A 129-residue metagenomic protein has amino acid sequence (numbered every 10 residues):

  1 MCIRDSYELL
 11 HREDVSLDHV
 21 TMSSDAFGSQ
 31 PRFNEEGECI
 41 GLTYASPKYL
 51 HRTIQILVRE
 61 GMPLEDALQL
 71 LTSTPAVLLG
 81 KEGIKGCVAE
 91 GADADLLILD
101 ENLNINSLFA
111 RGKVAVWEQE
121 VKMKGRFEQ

Functional and structural regions predicted by a protein language model:
M1-I3: Short, small-residue-biased leader/transition segments that mark boundaries at the very start of proteins
S6-L9: Catalytic cores of alpha/beta
H11-A92, L96: His/Asp/Glu-enriched, well-ordered alpha-helical/loop segment that forms or immediately abuts the divalent-metal
V77, E82, C87-Q129: C-terminal cap of metal-dependent C-N hydrolases
